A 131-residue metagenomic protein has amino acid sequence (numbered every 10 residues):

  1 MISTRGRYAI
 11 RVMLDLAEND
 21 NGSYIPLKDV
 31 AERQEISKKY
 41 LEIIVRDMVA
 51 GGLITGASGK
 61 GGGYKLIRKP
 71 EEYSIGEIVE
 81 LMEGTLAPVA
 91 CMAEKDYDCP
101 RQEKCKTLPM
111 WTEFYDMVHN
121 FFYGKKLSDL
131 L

Functional and structural regions predicted by a protein language model:
A9-N21: Short amphipathic alpha-helical interface segments
I25-Q34: A short alpha-helical element within helix-turn-helix/winged-helix DNA-binding domains across DNA-binding proteins
E32, V49-A50: Alpha-helical residues within the helix-turn-helix
K39: Key DNA-contact positions within bacterial/archaeal DNA-binding proteins
V45-R46: Short, hydrophobic-biased segments on the C-terminal half of alpha helices that form "recognition helices"
L53-K60, K65-L66: Beta-hairpin "wing" of winged helix-turn-helix
I67-L131: Non-DNA-binding regulatory cores of transcription-related proteins, predominantly C-terminal effector-binding
